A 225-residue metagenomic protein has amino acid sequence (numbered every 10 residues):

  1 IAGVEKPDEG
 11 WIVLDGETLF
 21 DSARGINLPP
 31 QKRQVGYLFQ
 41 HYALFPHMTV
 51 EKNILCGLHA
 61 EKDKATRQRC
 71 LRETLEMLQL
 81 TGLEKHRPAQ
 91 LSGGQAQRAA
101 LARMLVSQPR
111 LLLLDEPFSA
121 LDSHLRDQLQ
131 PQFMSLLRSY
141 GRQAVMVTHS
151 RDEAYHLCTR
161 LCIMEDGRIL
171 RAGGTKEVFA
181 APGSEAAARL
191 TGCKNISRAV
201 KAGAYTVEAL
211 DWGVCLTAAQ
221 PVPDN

Functional and structural regions predicted by a protein language model:
A2: Helix-to-loop junction immediately C-terminal to a conserved catalytic motif
E5-K6, V13, H59: A position-specific signal in ABC ATPase nucleotide-binding domains
D8-W11, D166: Conserved coupling/switch loops of ABC nucleotide-binding domains, chiefly the family-specific signature
W11-R33: ABC ATPase NBD Q-loop/coupling interface
Q34-G36, Q40, L44-A186: ABC ATPase nucleotide-binding domains
G183-N225: ATPase nucleotide-binding modules
